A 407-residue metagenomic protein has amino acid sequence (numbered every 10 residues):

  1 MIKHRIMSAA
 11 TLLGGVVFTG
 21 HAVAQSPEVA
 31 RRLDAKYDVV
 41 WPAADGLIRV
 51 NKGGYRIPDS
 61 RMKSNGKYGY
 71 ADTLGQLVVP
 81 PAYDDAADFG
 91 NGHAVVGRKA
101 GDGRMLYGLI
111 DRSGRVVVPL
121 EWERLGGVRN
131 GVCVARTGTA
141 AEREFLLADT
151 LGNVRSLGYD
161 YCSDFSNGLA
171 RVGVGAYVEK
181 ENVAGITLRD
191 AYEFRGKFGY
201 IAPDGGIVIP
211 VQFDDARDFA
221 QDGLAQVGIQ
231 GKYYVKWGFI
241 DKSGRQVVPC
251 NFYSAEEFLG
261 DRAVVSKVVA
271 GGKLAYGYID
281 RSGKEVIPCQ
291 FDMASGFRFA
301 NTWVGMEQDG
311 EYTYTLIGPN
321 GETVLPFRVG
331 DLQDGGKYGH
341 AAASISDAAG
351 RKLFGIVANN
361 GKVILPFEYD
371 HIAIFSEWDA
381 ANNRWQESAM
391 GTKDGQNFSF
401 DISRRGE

Functional and structural regions predicted by a protein language model:
M1-A10: Bacterial N-terminal signal peptides that target proteins for export
A10-V17: Bacterial N-terminal signal peptides
G20-V23: Sec/Tat signal peptide C-region and signal peptidase I cleavage site
Q25-E407: Residue-level detector of conserved, function-critical positions
